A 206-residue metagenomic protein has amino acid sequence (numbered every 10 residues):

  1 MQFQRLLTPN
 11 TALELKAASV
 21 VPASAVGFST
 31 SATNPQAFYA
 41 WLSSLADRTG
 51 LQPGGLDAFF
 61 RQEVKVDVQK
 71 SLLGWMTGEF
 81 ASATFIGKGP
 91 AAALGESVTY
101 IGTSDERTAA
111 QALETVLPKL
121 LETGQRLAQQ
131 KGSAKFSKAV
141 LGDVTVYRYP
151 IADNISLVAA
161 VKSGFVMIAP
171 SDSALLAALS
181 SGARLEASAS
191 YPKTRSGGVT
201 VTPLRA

Functional and structural regions predicted by a protein language model:
M1-A206: Signature of soluble extracytoplasmic/periplasmic domains of secreted precursors and cell-surface proteins
